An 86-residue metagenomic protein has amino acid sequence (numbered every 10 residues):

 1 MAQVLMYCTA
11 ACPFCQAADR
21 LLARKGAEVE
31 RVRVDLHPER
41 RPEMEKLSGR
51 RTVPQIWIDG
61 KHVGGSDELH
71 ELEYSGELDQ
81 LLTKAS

Functional and structural regions predicted by a protein language model:
M1-E28: Local sequence-structure signature of Cys/Sec-based thiol-disulfide redox active-site neighborhoods
A10-P13, P54, Q80: Proline-centered helix-kink/hinge sites
D19, K25-E28, L47, H62 (+1 more regions): Chalcogenol-based redox active-site neighborhoods
E28-R40: Thiol-based oxidoreductase modules, predominantly thioredoxin-like and allied folds used for disulfide exchange
R41-K46: Short, charge-rich, low-complexity interaction segments located in flexible loops at or near secondary-structure
S48-W57, D67: Structural micro-motif
I58-A85: Non-catalytic, surface beta->alpha helical segment in thiol-disulfide oxidoreductase systems
